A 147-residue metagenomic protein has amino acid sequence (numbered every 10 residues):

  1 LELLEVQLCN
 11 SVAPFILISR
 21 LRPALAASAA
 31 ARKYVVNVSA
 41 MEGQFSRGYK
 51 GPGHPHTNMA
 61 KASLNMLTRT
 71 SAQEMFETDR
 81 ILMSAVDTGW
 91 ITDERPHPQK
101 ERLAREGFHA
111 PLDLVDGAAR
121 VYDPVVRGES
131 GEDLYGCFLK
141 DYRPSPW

Functional and structural regions predicted by a protein language model:
L1-Q7, V12, S19-E77, T88-A110: Catalytic loop of short-chain dehydrogenase/reductase
A13, S63, D116, R120: Charged catalytic carboxylate motif
M75-T88, E132-F138: Conserved Rossmann-fold SDR core element
A85-W90, E94-P96, L139-W147: A short, terminal or domain-edge coil/loop segment
E101-W147: C-terminal helical subdomain
